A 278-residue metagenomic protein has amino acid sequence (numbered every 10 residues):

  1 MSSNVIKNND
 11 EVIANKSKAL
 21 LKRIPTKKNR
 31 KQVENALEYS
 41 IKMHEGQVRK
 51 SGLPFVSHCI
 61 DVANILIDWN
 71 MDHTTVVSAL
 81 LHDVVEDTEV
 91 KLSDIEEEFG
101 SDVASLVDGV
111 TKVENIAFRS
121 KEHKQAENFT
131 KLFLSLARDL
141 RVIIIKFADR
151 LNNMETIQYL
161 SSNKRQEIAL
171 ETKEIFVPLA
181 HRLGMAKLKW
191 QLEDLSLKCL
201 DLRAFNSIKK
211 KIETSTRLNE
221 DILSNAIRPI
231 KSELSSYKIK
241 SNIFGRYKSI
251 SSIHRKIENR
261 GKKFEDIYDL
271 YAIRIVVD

Functional and structural regions predicted by a protein language model:
M1-A272, V277-D278: Active-site helical microenvironments for divalent-metal-assisted chemistry
